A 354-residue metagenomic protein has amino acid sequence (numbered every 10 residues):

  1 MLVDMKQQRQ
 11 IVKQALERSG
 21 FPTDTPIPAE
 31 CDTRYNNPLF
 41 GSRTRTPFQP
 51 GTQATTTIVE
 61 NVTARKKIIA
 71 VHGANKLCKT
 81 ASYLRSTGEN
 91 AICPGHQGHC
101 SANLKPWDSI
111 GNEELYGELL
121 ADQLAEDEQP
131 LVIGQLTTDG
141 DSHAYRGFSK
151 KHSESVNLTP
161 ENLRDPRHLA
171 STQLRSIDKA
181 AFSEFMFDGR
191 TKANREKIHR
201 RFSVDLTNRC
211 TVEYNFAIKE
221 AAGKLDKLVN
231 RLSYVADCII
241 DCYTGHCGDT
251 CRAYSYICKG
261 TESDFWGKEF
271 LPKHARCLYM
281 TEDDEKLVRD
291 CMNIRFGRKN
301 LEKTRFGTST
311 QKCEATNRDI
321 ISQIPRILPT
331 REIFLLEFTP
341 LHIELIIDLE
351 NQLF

Functional and structural regions predicted by a protein language model:
M1-Q135, S142-K286, D290-C291: RNase H-like nuclease fold core
E114, D290-N293, S309-T316: Helix-boundary capping/turn motifs
Y116-L119, H143, A315, D319 (+1 more regions): Acidic, Ser/Thr-rich intrinsically disordered and amphipathic helical segments
E282, F306-S309, R331-E332, L345: Non-transmembrane, aqueous-exposed alpha-helical and coiled segments at domain scale
K299, K303-I327: Short amphipathic alpha-helical "interface-anchor" segments enriched in bulky aromatics
T316-F354: Basic, amphipathic alpha-helical segments enriched in Lys/Arg and hydrophobic/aromatic residues
